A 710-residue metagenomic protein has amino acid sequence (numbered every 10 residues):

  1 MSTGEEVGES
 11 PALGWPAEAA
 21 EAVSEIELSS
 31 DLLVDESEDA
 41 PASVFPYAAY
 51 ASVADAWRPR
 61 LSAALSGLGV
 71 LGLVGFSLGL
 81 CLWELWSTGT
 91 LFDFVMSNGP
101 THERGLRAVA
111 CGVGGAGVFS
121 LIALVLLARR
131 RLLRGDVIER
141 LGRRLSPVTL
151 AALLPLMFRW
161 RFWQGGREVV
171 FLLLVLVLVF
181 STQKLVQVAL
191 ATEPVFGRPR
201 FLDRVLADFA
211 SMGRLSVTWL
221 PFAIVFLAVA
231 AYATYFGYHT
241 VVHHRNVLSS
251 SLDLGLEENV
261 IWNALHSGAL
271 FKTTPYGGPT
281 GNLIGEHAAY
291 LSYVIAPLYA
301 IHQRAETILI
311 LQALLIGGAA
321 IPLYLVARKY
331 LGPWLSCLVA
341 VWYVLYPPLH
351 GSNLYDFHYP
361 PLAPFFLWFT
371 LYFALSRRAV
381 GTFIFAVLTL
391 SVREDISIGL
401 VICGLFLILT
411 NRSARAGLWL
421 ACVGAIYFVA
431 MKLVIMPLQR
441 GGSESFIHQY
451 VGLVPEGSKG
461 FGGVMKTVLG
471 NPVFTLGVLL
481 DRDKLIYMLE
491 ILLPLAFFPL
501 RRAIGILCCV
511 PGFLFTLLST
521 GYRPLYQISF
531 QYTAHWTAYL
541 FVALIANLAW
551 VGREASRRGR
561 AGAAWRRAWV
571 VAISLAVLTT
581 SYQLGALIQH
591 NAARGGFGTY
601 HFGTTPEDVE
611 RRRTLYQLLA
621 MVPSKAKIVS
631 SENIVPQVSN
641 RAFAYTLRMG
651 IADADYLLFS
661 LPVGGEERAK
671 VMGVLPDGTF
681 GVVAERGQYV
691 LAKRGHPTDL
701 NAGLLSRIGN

Functional and structural regions predicted by a protein language model:
M1-L13, A17-V74, V109-L121, L132-F236 (+1 more regions): Start-transfer (signal-anchor) and selected internal transmembrane alpha helices of multi-pass inner/ER membrane
G105, C111, G166-V177, L507-G559: Hydrophobic/aromatic-rich transmembrane helices and adjacent perimembrane loops
F119-R129, E306-L331: Transmembrane-helix motifs of polytopic, lipid-linked glycan transferases
P147-A152, V225-V229, A421-A425, V551-H590: Signature aromatic-anchored transmembrane alpha helix within multi-pass, membrane-resident enzymes that catalyze glycan
Y235, H239, S413-R501, G505-C509 (+1 more regions): Membrane-lumen/periplasm interface segments of specific transmembrane helices in polyprenyl phosphate-linked
H239, L256-G281, Y290-L291: Extracytosolic helix-loop segments that constitute the early lumenal/periplasmic catalytic or substrate-binding loops
G317-L345, P364-F365, V380-I384: Transmembrane-helix signature of polytopic, membrane-embedded enzymes that assemble or transfer cell-envelope glycans
L362, L367-T382, L407-N411: Membrane-interface transmembrane helices that cradle and orient dolichyl/undecaprenyl
